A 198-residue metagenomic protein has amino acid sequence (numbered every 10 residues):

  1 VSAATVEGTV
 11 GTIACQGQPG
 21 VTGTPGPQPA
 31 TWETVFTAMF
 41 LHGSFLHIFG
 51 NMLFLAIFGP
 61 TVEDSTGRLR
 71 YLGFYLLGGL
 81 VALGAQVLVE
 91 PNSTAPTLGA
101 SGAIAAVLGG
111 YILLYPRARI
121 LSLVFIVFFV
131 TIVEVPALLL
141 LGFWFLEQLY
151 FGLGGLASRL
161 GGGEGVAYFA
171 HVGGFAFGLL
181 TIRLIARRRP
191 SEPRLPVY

Functional and structural regions predicted by a protein language model:
V1-Y198: A detector for small-residue-rich transmembrane helices and their helix-helix packing motifs
